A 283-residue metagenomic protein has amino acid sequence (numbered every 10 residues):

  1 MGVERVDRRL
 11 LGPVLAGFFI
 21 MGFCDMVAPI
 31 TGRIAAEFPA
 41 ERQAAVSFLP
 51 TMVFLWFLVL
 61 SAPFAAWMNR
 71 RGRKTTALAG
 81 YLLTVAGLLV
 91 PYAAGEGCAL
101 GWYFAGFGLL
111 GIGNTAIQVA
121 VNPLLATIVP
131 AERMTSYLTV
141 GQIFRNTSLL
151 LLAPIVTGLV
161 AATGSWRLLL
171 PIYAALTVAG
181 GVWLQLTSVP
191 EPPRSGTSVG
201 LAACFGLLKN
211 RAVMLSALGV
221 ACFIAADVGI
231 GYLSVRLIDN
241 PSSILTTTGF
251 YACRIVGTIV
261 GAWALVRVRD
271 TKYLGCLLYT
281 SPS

Functional and structural regions predicted by a protein language model:
A16-A36, I230-V235: Extracytoplasmic
A28, R211-T248: Extracytoplasmic gate region of multi-pass secondary transporters
T51-A65, A252-V260: Central cavity-lining transmembrane alpha-helices of secondary-active solute carriers, predominantly the Major
S61-G72, I259-D270: Helix-to-loop junctions at the C-terminal end of transmembrane segments in multipass secondary transporters
A62-T84, L88-Y92: Conserved MFS/SLC helix-loop-helix module at the cytosolic interface between two early adjacent transmembrane helices
L110-I143: Cytoplasmic helix-loop-helix junction between adjacent transmembrane helices in 12-TM secondary transporters
R145-Q185: Helix-loop-helix hairpin linking two adjacent transmembrane segments in secondary transporters
Y279-S283: Conserved small/polar residues in nucleotide/adenosyl-binding loops
